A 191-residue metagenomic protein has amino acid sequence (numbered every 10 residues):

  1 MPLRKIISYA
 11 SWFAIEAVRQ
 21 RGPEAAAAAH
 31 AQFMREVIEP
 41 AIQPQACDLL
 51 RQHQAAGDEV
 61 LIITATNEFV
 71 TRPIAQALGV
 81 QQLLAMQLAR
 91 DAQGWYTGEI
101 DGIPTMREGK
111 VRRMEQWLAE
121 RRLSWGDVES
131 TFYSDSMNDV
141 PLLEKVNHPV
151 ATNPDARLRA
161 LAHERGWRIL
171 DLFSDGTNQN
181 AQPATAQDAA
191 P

Functional and structural regions predicted by a protein language model:
M1-R21: Alpha-helical membrane-targeting segments
P23, A28-A31, R35-P191: C-terminal cap/substrate-recognition subdomain and adjoining C-terminal extension of metal-dependent phosphatase-like
